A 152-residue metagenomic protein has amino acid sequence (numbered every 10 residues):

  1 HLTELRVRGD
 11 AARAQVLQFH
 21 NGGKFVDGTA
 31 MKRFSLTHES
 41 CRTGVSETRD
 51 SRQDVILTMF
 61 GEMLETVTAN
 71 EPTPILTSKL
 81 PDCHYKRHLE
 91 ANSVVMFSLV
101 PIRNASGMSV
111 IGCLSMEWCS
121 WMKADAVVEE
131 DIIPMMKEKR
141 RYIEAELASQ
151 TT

Functional and structural regions predicted by a protein language model:
H1, R52-L57, P81, M122-E130: General structural signal for secondary-structure boundaries
H1-V45, M136-T152: Intrinsically disordered, low-complexity terminal regulatory regions
G23, T43, N104-G107, W121-K123: Generic "edge-of-domain/loop-turn" microfeature
K32-N92: Regulatory sensory and allosteric helical modules in signal-transduction proteins and certain transcription factors
L76, L99, E117: Conserved beta-strand segments of the P-loop GTPase G domain that flank and frequently precede/overlap
P81-S109: Helix-to-coil/beta transition segments that act as allosteric "coupling" elements at the rims of sensory or catalytic
V110-T152: Juxtadomain coupling helices with adjacent low-complexity linkers
